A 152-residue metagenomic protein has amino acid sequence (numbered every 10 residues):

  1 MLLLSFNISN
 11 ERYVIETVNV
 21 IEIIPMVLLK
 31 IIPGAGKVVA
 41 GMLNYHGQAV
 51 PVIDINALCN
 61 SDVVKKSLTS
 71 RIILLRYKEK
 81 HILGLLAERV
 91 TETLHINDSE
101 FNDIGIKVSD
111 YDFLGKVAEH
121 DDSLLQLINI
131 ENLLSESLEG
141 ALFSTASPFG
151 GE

Functional and structural regions predicted by a protein language model:
M1-E152: An acidic, low-aromatic, low-complexity terminal/linker signal
